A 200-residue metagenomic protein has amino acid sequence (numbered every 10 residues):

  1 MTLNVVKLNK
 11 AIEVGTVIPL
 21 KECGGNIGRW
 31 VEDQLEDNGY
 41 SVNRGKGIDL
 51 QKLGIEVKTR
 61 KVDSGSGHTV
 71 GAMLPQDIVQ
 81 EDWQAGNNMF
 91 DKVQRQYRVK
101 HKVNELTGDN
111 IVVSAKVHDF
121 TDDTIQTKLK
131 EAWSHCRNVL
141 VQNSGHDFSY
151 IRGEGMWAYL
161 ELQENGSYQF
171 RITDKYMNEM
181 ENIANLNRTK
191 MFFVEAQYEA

Functional and structural regions predicted by a protein language model:
M1-G54, T59-A200: Nucleic-acid endonuclease domains
